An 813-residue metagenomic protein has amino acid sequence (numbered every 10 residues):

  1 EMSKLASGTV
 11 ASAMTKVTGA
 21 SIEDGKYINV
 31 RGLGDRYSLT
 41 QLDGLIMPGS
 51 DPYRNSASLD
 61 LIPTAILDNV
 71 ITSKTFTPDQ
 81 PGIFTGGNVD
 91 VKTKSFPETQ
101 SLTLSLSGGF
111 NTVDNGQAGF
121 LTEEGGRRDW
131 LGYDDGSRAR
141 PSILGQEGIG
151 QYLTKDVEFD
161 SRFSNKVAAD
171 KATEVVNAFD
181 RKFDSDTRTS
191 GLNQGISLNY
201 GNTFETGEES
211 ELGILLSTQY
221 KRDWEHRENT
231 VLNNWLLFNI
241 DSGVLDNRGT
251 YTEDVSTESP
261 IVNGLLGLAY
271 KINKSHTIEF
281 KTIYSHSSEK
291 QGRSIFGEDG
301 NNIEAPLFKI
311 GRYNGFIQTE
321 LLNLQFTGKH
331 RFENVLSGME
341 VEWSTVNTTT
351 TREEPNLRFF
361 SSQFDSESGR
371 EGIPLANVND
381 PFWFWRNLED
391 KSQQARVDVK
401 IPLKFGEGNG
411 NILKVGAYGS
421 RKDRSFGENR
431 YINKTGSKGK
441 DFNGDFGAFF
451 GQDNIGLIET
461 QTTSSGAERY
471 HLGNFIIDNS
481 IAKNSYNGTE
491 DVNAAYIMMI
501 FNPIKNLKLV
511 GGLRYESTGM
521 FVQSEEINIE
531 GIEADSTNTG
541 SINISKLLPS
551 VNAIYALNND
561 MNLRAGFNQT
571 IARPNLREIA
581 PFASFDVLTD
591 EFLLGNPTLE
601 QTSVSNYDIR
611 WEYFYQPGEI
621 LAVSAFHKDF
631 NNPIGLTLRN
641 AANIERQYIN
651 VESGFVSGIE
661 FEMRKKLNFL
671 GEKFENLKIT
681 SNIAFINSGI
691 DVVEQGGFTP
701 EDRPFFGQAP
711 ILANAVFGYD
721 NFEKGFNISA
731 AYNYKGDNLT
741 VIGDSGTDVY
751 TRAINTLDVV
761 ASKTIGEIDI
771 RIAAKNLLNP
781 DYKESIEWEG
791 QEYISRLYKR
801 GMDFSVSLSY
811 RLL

Functional and structural regions predicted by a protein language model:
E1-R31, G44-P78, I83-N88: Periplasmic N-terminal accessory/gating domains of Gram-negative outer-membrane beta-barrel systems
F96-S101, E205-I214, S275, E333-E340 (+12 more regions): Short loop/turn motifs that connect adjacent beta-strands in outer-membrane beta-barrel proteins
G108-T112, T218-W224, Y284-S288, F332 (+18 more regions): Transmembrane beta-strands of outer-membrane beta-barrel pores
Y152-R293, L322, V551: Transmembrane beta-barrel wall of Gram-negative outer-membrane proteins
K271, I283, F316-T327, T345-T348 (+6 more regions): Structural signature of Gram-negative outer-membrane beta-barrels, strongest in the C-terminal barrel of TonB-dependent
G372, L388, R396-D398, L594-E600 (+3 more regions): Outer membrane beta-barrel strand-and-loop segments of large Gram-negative receptors, especially TonB-dependent
A625-F630, E645-N738, S809: Gram-negative outer-membrane beta-barrel transporters
Y734-V741, S762-L813: C-terminal beta-signal and adjacent terminal beta-strands/loops of Gram-negative outer-membrane beta-barrel proteins
